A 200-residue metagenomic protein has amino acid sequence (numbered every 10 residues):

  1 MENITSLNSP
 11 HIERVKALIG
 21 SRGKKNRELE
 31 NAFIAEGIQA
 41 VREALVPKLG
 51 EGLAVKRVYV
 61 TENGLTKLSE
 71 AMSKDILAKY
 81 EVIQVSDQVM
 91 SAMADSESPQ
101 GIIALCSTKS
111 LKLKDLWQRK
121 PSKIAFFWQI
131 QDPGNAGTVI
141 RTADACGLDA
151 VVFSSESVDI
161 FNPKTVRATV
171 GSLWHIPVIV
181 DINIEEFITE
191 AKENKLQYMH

Functional and structural regions predicted by a protein language model:
M1-E70, S157-D159: Boundary-proximal intrinsically disordered activation/regulatory segments immediately upstream of a helical core
E43-A44, K67-L68, A92, N135 (+1 more regions): Phosphate- and divalent-cation-binding pockets in alpha/beta enzyme and binding domains that engage nucleotide-derived
T61-E62, I83-S91: A short, structured active-site edge motif that brings together acidic residues
T66, Q88-M93, N183-T189: A short acidic, often aromatic-flanked loop/helix-cap motif at beta-alpha or helix-coil junctions that lines enzyme
K67-K79: Short, aromatic/basic amphipathic alpha-helical patches
L77, I83, L111, L116-H200: RNA substrate-binding interface of SAM-dependent RNA methyltransferases
D95-P121: Acidic/glycine-rich phosphate/pyrophosphate-binding loops and surrounding catalytic core that coordinate Mg2+
